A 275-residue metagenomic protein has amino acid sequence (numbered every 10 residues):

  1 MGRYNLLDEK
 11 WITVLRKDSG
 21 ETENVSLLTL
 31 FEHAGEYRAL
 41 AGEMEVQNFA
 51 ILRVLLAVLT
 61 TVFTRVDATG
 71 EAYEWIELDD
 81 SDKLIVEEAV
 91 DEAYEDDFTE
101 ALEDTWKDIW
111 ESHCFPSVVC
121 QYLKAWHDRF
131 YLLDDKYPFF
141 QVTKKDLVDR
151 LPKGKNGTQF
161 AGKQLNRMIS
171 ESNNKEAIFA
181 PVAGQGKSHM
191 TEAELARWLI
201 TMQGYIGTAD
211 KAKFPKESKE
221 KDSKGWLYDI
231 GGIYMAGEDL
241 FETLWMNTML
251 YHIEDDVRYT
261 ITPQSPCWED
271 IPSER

Functional and structural regions predicted by a protein language model:
M1-R275: Conserved small-residue
